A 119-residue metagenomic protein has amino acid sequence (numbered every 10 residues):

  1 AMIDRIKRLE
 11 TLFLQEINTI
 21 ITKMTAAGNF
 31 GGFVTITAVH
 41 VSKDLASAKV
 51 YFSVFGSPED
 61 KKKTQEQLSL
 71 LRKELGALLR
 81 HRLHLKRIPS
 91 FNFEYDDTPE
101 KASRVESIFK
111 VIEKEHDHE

Functional and structural regions predicted by a protein language model:
A1-S47, S53-E119: Charge-rich, low-complexity N-terminal segments
